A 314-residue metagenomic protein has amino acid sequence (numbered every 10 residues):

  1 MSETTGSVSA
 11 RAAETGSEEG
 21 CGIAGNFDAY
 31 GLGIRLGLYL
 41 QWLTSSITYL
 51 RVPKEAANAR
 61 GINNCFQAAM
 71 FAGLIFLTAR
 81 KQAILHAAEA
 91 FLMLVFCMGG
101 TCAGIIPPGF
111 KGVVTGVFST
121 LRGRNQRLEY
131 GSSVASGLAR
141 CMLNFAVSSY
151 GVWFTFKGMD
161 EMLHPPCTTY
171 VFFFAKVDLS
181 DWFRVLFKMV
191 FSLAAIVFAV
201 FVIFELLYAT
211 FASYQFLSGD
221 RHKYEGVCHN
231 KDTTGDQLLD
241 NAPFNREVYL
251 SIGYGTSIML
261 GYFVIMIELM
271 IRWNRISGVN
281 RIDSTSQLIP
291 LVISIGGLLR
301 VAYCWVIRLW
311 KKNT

Functional and structural regions predicted by a protein language model:
S2-T314: Alpha-helical transmembrane segments of secretory-pathway, organelle, and plasma-membrane proteins
